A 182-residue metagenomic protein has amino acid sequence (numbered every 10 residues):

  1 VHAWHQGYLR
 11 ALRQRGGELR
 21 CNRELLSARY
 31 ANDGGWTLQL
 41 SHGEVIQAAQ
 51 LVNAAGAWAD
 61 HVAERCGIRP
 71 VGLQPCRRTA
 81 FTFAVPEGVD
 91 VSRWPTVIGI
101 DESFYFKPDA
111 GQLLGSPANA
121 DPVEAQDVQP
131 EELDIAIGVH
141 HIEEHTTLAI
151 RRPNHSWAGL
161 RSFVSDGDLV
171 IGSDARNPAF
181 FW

Functional and structural regions predicted by a protein language model:
V1-A11, G56-W58, D134-H141: Mid-domain beta-loop-alpha active-site segment that forms a flexible, acidic cofactor/metal-binding surface
V1-Q50: Helical element adjacent to the flavin cofactor pocket in flavoenzyme catalytic cores
E24, W58, R77, E102 (+1 more regions): A generic "binding-loop/recognition-motif" signal
Y30, V62-E64, A125: Short glycine-/acidic-enriched loop or helix-start segments at secondary-structure transitions that form or flank
G35-T37, V45, A80, S103 (+1 more regions): Structural motif
E44-P95: Central helical "cap/lid" subdomain
R69-G72, V85-A179: Active-site lid/adjacent beta-loop-alpha segment flanking the redox-cofactor pocket in flavoenzymes
